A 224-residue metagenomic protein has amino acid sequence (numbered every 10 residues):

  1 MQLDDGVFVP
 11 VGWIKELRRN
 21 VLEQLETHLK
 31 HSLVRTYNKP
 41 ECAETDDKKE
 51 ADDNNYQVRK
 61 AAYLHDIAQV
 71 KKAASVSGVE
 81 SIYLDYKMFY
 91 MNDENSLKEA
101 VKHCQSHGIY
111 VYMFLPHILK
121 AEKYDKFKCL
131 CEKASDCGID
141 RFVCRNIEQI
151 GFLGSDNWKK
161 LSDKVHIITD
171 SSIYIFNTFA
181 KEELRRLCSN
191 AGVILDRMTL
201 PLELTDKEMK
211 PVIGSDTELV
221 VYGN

Functional and structural regions predicted by a protein language model:
M1-N224: Non-catalytic helical/linker scaffolds that mediate oligomerization, partner binding, and domain coupling around large
